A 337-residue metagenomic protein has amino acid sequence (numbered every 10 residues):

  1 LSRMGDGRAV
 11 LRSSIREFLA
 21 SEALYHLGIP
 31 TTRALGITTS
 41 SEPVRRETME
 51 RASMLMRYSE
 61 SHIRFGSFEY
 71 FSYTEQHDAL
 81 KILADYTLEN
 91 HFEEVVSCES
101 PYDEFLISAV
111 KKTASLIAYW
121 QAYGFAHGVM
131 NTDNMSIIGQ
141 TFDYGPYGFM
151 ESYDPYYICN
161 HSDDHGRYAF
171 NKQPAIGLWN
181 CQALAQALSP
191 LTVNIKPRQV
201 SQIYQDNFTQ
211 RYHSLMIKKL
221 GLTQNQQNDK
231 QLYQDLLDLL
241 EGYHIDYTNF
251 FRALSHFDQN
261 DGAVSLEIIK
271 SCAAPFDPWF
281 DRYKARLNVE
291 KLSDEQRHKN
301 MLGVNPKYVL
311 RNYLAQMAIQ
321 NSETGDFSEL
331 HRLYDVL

Functional and structural regions predicted by a protein language model:
L1-S97, I137-Q140, L178-N180, K299-N300 (+3 more regions): Conserved ATP-binding subdomain of kinase catalytic cores across diverse folds
A34-T39, N131-N134, R198-Q202: Beta-strand segments within the central parallel beta-sheet cores of soluble alpha/beta enzyme folds
M49, A122-H127, N131-P190: Catalytic activation segment of kinase domains across protein kinase-like and atypical kinase folds
A84-F92, A114, Q182-A185, S189 (+1 more regions): Amphipathic, well-packed alpha-helical segments that form the structural scaffold of globular domains
F105: Glycine-rich ThDP/TPP pyrophosphate-binding loop and its adjacent helix/strand module within ThDP-dependent enzymes
S115-Y123: Mobile, glycine/GP-rich and aromatic-enriched active-site lid/loop segments adjacent to catalytic centers
C159, D164-L337: Regulatory N- and C-terminal appendages and interdomain linkers associated with kinase/kinase-like NTP transferase
